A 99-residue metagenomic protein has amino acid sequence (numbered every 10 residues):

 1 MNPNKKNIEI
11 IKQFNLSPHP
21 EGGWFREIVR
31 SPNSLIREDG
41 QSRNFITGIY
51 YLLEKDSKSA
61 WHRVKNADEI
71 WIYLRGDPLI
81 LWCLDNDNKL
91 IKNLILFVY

Functional and structural regions predicted by a protein language model:
N2-Y99: Non-catalytic, conserved peripheral segments adjacent to functional cores
